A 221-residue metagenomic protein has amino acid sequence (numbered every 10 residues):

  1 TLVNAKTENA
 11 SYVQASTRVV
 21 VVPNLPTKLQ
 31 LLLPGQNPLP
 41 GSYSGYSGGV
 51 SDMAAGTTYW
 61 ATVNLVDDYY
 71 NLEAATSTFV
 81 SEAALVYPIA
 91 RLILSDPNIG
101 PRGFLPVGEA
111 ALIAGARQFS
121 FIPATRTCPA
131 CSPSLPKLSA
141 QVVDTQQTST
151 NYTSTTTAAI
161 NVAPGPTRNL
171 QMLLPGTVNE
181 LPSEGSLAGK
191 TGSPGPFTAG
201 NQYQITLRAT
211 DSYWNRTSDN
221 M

Functional and structural regions predicted by a protein language model:
T1-M221: Core sequence-specific DNA-binding domains of diverse transcription factors
